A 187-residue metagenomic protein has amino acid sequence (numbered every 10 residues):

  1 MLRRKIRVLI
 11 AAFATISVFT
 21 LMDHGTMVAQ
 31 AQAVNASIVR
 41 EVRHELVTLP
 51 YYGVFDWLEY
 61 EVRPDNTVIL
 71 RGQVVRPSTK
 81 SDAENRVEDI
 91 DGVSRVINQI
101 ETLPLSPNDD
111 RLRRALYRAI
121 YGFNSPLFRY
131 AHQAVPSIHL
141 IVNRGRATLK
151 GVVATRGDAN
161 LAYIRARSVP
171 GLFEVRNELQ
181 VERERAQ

Functional and structural regions predicted by a protein language model:
L2-L9, T15, F19-Q187: N-terminal targeting leaders
